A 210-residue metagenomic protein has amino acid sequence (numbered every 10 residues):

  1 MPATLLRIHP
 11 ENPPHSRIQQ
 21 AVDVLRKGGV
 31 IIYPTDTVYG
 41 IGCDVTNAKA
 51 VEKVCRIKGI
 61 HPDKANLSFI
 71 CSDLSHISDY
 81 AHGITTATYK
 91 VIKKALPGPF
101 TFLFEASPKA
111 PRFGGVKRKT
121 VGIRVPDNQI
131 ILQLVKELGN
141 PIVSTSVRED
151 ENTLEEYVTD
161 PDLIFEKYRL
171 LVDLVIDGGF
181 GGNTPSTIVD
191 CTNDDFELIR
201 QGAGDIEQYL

Functional and structural regions predicted by a protein language model:
M1-L210: Active-site-adjacent structural elements in enzyme catalytic cores
